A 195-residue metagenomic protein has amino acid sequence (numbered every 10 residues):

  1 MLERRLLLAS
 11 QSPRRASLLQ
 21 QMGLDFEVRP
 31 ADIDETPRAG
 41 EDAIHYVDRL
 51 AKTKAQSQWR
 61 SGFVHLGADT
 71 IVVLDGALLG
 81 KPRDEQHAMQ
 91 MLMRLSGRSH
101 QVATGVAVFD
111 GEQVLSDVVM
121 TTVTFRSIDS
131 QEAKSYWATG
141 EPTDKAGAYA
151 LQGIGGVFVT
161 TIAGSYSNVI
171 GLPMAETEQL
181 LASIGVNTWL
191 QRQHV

Functional and structural regions predicted by a protein language model:
L2-L24: N-terminal beta1-alpha1 ligand-phosphate binding loop
L2-L7, G40-V195: Anionic-ligand binding patches
Q11, A31, G111: Cofactor-binding loop segments of dinucleotide-utilizing enzymes, especially the Rossmann-like FAD- and NAD(P)+-binding
R14, D34-T36, V114: Surface-exposed, flexible loop/turn segments at secondary-structure boundaries
S17-Q21, R38, W59-S61: Short loop/helix-cap segments at secondary-structure boundaries that form the rim of catalytic
E27-E35: A short beta-strand-loop structural module common to alpha/beta enzyme folds
